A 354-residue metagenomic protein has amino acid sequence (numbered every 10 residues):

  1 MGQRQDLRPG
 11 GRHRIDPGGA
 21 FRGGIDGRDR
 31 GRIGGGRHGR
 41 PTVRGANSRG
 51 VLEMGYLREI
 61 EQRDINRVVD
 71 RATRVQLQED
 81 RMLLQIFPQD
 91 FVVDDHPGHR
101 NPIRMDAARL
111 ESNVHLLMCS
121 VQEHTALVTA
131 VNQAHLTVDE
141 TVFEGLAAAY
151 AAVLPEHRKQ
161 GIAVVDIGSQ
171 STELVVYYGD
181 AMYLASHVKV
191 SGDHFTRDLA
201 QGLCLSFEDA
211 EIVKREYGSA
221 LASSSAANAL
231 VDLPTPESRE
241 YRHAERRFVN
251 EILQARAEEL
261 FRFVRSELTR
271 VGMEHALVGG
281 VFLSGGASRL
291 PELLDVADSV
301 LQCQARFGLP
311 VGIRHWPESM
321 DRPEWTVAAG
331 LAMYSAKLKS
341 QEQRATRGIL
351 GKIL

Functional and structural regions predicted by a protein language model:
M1-A163, A181-Y183, G192, S206-E208 (+7 more regions): Nucleotide/phosphate-binding catalytic cleft detector across ATP-hydrolyzing and phosphate-transferring enzymes
G39-R40, V164-S171, Y177-D180, K189-D193 (+1 more regions): A short acidic Gly-Thr/Ser loop motif
L146-Y150, Q160, S169-V175, L290-P291: Short glycine/serine/threonine-rich phosphate/pyrophosphate-binding segments that cradle anionic phosphate groups
R256-R265: A general structural motif
V264, L283, L331: Hydrophobic, well-ordered secondary-structure elements that form the walls of internal hydrophobic environments
